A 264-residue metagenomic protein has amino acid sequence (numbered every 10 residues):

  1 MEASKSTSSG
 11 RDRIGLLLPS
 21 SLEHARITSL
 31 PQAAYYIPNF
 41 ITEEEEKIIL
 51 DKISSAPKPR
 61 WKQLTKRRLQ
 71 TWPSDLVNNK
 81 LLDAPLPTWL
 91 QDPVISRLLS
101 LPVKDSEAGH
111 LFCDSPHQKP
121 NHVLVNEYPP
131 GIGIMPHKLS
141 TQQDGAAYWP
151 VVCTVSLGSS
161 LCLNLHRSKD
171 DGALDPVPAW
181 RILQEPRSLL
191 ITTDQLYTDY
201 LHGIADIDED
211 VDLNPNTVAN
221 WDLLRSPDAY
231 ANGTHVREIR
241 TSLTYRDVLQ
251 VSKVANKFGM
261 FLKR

Functional and structural regions predicted by a protein language model:
M1-R264: Non-heme Fe(II) oxygenase metal-center motifs and adjacent flexible, charged/small-residue loops
